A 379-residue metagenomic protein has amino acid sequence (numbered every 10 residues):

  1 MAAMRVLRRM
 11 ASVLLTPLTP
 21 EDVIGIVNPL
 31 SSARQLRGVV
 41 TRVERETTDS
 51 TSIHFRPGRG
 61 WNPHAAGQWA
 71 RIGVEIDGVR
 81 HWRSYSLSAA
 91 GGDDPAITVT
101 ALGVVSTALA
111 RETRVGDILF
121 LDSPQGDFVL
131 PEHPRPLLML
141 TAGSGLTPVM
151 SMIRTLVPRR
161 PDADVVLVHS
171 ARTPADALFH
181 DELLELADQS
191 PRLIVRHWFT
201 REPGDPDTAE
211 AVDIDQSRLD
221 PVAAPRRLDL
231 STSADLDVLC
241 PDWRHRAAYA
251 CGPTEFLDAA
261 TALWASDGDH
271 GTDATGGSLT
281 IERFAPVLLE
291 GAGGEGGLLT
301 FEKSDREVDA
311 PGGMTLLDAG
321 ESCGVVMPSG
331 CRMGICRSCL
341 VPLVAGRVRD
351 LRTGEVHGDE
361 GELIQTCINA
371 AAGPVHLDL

Functional and structural regions predicted by a protein language model:
M1-S32, L377-D378: Iron-sulfur (Fe-S) cluster-binding modules
V23-I118, P136, A171-T173, L184 (+2 more regions): Ferredoxin-reductase
E75, P124-Q125, V344: Short, surface-exposed secondary-structure boundary micro-motifs
V105-K303, D309: FNR/FR-type flavoprotein reductase catalytic core
P148, A319-E321, V325-D350, E360-G373: Local cysteine-cluster metal-coordination motifs and their immediate loop/turn environment, predominantly Fe-S cluster
G294-P328: C-terminal accessory/binding modules appended to enzymatic or scaffolding proteins
P311, P374-L379: Short flanking/linker segments adjacent to small metal-binding domains or redox-active Cys/His motifs
